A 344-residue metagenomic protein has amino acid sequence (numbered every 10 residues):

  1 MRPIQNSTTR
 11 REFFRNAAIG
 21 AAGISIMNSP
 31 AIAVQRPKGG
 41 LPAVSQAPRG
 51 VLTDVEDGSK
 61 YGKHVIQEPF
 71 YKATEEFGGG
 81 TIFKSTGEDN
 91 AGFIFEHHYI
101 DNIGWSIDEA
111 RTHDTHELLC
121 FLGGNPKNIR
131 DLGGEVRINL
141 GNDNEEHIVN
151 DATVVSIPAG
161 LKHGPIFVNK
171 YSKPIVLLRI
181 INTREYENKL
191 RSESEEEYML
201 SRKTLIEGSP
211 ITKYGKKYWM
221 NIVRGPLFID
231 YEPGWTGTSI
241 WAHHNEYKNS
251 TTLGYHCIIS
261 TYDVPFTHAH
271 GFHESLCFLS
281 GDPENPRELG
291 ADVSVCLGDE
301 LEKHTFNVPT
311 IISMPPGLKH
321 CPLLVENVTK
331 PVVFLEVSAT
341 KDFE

Functional and structural regions predicted by a protein language model:
M1-E12, V34-R36: N-terminal secretory signal peptides
R10-I26: N-terminal export leaders
M27-A31: C-terminal segment of classical bacterial N-terminal signal peptides
R36-A110, E195-F266: A short, N-terminal "cap"/entry segment at the start of jelly-roll beta-barrel domains of the cupin/DSBH fold
G104-L118, P126-G134, T261-S275, P283-G290: A short beta-loop-beta micro-motif enriched in histidine and acidic residues
F121-N150, F278-N307: A short beta-strand-loop-beta hairpin characteristic of the jelly-roll/cupin
N142, I148-V168, D299, T305-V325: Conserved metal-binding segment of the jelly-roll/cupin
Y171-K189, V328-E344: A short hydrophobic beta-strand segment most commonly corresponding to one strand of the jelly-roll/cupin
